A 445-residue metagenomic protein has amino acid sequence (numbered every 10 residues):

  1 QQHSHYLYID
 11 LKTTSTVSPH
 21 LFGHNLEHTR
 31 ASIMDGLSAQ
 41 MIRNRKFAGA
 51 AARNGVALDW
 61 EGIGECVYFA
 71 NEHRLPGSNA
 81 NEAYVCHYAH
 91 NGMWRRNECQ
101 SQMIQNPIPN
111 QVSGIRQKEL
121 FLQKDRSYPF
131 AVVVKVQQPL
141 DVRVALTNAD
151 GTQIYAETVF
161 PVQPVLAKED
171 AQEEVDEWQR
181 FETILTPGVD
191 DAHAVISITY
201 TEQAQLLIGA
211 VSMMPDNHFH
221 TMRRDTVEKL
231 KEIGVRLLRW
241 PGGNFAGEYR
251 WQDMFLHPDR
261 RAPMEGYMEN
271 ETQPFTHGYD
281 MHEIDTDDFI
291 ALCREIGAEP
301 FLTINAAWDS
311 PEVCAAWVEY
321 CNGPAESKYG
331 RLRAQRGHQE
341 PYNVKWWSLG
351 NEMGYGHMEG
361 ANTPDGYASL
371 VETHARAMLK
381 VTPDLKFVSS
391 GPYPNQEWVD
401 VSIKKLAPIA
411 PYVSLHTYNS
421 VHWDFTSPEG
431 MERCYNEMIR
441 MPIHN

Functional and structural regions predicted by a protein language model:
Q1-H282, E299-F301, D309, A315 (+4 more regions): Extracellular and organelle-lumenal recognition/adhesion modules and their flexible linkers in secreted
L26-T29, W240-G243, T303-A307, L349-M353 (+2 more regions): Active-site-proximal beta-strand/loop segments in catalytic clefts of secreted hydrolases
E27, M214, L292-I296, Y320-P324 (+4 more regions): Structured segments of extracytoplasmic/periplasmic soluble domains in secreted or envelope-associated proteins
P139-D141, N217-T221, Y279-D280, A306-E312 (+6 more regions): Acidic-and-aromatic substrate-binding clefts and catalytic sites of carbohydrate-active enzymes
P187, A298, E319-G330, V344: Substrate-binding cleft of extracellular glycoside hydrolase catalytic domains
A194-Q205, T363-N445: Noncatalytic carbohydrate-binding groove/subsite architecture in carbohydrate-active enzymes
T199-Y200, P241-N244, S327-T363, H416-V421: Active-site groove signature of glycoside hydrolases
K229-K231, I290-R294, N322, A334-Y342 (+1 more regions): Acidic (Asp/Glu)-rich catalytic clusters
